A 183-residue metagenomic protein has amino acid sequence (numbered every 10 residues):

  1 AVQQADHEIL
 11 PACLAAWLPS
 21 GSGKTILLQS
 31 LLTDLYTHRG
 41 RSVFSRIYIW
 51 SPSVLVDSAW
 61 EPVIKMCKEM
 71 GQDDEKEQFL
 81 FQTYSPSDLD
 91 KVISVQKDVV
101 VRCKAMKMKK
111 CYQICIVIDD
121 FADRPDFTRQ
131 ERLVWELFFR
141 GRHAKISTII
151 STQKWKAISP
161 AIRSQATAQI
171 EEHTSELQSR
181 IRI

Functional and structural regions predicted by a protein language model:
A1-I150, K156-A161, T167-E172: Accessory regions of macromolecular translocation/handling assemblies
I170-I183: Single conserved hydrophobic/aromatic residue that forms the stacking wall/gate of nucleotide- or nucleobase-binding
